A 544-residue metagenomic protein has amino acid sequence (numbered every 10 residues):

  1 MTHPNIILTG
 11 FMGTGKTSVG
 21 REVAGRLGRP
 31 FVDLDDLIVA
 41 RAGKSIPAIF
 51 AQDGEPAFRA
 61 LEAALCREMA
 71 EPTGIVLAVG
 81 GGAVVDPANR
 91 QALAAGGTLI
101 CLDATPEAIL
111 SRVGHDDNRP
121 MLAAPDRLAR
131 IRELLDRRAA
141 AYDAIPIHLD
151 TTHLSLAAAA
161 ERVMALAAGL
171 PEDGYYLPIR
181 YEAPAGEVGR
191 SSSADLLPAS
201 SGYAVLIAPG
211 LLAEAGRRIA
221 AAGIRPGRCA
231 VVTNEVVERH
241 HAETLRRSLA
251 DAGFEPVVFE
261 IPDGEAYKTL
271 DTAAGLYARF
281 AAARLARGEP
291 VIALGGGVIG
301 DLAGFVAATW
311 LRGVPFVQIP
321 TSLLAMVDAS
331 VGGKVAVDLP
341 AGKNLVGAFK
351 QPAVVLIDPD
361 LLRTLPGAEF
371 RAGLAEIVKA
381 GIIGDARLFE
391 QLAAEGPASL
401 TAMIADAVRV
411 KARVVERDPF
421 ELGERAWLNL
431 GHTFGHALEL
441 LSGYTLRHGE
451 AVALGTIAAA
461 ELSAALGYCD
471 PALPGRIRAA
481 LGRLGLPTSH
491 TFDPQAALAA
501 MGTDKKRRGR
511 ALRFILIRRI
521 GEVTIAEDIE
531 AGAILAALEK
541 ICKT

Functional and structural regions predicted by a protein language model:
T2, E22, R26, D136-E187: NTP-dependent small-molecule kinase module
T17: Walker A/P-loop
P30, L34-A83, P87-A94, N118-R119: ATP-dependent small-molecule kinase phosphotransfer cores that center on conserved nucleotide phosphate-binding segments
A95-A140: A glycine- and Lys/Arg-enriched "phosphate-lid" helix/loop adjacent to the NTP-binding pocket of small-molecule kinases
L177-E289: ATP/NTP phosphate-donor binding region
F305-E395: A glycine/threonine-rich phosphate-anchoring loop and its flanking beta-alpha core in nucleotide/phosphate-binding
A375-V378, Y468-T544: C-terminal charged capping/lid subdomain of soluble metabolic enzymes
E390-A496: Active-site segments that bind and position negatively charged phosphate/pyrophosphate groups
